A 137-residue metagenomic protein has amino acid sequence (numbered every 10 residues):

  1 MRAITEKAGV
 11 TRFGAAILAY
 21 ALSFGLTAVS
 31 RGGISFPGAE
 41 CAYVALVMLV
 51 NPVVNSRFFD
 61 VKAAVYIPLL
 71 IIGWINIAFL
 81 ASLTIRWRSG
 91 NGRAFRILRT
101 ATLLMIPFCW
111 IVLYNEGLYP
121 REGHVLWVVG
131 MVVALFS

Functional and structural regions predicted by a protein language model:
R2-S137: Compact integral membrane and secretory-pathway proteins
